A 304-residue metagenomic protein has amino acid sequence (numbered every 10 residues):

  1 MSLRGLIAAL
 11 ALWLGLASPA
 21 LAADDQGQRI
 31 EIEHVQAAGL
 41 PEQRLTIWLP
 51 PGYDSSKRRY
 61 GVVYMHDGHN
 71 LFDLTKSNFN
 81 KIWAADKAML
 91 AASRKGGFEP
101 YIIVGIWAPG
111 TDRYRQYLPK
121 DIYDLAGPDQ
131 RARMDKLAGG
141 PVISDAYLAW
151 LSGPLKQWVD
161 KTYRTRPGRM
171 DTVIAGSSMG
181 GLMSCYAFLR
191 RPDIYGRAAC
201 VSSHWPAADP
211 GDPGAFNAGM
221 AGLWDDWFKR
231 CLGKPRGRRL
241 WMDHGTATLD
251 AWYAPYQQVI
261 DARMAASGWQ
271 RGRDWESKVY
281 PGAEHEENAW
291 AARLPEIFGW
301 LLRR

Functional and structural regions predicted by a protein language model:
M1-R4, W13, G180, W290: Generic alpha-helix initiation/capping and coil-helix boundary signal
S2-A9, V259: Sec-dependent signal peptide recognition, specifically the positively charged N-region followed immediately by
I7-A17: Bacterial N-terminal signal peptides
S18-A22: Sec/Tat signal peptide C-region and signal peptidase I cleavage site
A23-R304: Non-catalytic cap/lid and distal C-terminal segments of serine-dependent acyl enzymes
